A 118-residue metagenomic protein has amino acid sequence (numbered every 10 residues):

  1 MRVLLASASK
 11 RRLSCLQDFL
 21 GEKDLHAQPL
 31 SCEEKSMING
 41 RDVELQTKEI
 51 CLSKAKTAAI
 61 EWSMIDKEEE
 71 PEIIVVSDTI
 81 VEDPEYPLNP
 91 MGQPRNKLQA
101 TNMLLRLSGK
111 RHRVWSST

Functional and structural regions predicted by a protein language model:
M1, S77, V114-S116: Change "...and in nucleic-acid phosphodiester-cleaving endonucleases..." to "...and in nucleic-acid processing enzymes
M1-I73, E82-D83: N-terminal polybasic phosphate/anion-binding patch
S7-S9, S108, S116: Short linear Ser/Thr-Pro motifs
L16, C51, D78, A100 (+1 more regions): Residue-level signal for inorganic ion chemistry
D24, H112-T118: Phosphate-binding/catalytic loops
Q46, I73, T79-H112: Active-site-adjacent loop/tail segments of enzyme domains
